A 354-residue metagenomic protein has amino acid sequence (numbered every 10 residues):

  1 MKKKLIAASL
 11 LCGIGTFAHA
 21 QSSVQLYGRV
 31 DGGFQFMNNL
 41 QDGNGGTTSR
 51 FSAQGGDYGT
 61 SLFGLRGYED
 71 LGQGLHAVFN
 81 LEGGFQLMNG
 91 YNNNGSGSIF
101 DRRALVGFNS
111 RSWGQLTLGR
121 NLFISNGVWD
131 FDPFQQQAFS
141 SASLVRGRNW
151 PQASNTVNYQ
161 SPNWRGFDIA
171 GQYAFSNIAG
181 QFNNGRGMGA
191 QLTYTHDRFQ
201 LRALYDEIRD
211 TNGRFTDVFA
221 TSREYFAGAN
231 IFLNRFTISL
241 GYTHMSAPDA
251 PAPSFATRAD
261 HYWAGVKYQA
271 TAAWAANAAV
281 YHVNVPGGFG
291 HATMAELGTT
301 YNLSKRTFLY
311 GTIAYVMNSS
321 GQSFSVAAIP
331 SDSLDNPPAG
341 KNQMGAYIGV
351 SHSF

Functional and structural regions predicted by a protein language model:
L5-G13: Sec-dependent N-terminal signal peptides
T16-A20: Sec/Tat signal peptide C-region and signal peptidase I cleavage site
Q21-F36, R50-S176, N184-R186, T193-D197: Outer membrane beta-barrel
V24-G32, Q73, A77-L81, L116 (+9 more regions): Transmembrane beta-strands of outer-membrane beta-barrel proteins
F34-D42, F85-Y91, I124-N126, N177-Q181 (+5 more regions): Gram-negative outer-membrane beta-barrel proteins
G46-D57, N94-S98, G147-R148, A179-R186 (+5 more regions): Replace "Gram-negative outer membrane beta-barrel proteins" with "bacterial and organellar outer membrane beta-barrel
G189-Y301, T312-V316, H352: Detector for outer-membrane/organellar transmembrane beta-barrel domains, recognizing the amphipathic beta-strand
L303, P338-F354: Outer-membrane beta-barrel "beta-signal"
